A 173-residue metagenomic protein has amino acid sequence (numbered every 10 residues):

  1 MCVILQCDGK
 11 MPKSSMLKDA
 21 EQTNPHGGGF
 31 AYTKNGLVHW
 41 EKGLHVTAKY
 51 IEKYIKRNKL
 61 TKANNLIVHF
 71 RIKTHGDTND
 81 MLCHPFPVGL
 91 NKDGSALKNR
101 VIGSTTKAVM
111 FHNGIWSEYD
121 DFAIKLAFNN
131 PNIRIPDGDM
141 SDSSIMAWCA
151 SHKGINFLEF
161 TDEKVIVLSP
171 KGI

Functional and structural regions predicted by a protein language model:
M1-I173: Conserved short alpha-helical segments that host acidic/polar catalytic motifs at enzyme active sites
